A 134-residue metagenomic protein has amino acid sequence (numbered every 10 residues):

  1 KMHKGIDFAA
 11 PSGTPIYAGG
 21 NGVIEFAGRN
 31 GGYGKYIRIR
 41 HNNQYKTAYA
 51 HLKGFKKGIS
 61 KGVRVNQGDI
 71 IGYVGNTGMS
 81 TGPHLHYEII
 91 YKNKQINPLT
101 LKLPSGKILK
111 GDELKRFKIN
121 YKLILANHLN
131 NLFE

Functional and structural regions predicted by a protein language model:
K1-N120: Catalytic cores of peptidoglycan-degrading enzymes
L123-E134: C-terminal recognition in membrane/secretory proteostasis and scaffolding
